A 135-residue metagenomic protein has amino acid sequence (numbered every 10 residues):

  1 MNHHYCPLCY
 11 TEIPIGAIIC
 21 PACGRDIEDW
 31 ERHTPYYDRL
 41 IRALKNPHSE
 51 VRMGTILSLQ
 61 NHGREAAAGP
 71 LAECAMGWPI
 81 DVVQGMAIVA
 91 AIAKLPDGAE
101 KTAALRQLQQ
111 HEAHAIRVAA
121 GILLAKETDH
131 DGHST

Functional and structural regions predicted by a protein language model:
M1-P7, E31-R42, R64-G77, D97-Q110 (+1 more regions): Amphipathic alpha-helical scaffolding segments comprising HEAT/armadillo-like alpha-solenoid repeats
C6-C9, C20-C23: Short cysteine-rich clusters marking metal-coordination/redox-active sites
E12, D26: Cys/His-rich metal-chelating microdomains
P14-I19, W30-H33: Short Cys/His-rich "knuckle" micro-motifs
A17, R52, D81-G85, R117: Residue-level detector of extended alpha-helical repeat arrays and alpha-solenoid scaffolds
I27-E31, L59, G63, I92-P96 (+1 more regions): Alpha-solenoid repeat junctions
P47-H48, W78-D81, E112-A113: Short inter-helical turns and helix N-cap capping residues of alpha-solenoid HEAT/ARM repeat scaffolds
T55, G85-A91, A119-A120: Conserved hydrophobic register position within alpha-solenoid helical repeats
